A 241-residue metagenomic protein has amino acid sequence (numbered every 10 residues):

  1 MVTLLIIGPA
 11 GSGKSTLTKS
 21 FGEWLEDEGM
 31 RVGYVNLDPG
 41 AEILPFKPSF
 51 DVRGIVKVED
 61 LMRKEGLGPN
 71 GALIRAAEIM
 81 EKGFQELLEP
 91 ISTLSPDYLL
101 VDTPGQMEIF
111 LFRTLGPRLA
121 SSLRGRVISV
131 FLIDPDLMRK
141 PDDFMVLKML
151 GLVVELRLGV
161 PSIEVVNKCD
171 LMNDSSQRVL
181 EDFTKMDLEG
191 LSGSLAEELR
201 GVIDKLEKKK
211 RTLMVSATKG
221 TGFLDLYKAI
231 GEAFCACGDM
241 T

Functional and structural regions predicted by a protein language model:
M1-I7, S12, T16-R118, R124-I128: Nucleotide-state-sensitive switch-loop elements of NTP-binding domains
T18-K19, F112-G116, D142-M145, F223-Y227: Conserved strand-to-helix beginnings and helix N-cap segments that scaffold or border functional pockets
L37-G40, D134, S216: A short hydrophobic beta-strand->loop->alpha-helix junction that borders the nucleotide-binding pocket of P-loop NTPases
D38, V165-N167: Active-site glycine-centered loops adjacent to acidic/histidine catalytic or metal-binding residues that shape
K47-P48, D143-F144, Q177, Y227-K228: Short coil/turn segments at secondary-structure boundaries
Y98, T103-F112, R124-K148, S162 (+1 more regions): Conserved Switch II/interswitch segment of TRAFAC-class P-loop GTPases
L147-G159: Anionic-ligand binding region
L158, D170-T241: Canonical P-loop GTPase G-domain recognition
